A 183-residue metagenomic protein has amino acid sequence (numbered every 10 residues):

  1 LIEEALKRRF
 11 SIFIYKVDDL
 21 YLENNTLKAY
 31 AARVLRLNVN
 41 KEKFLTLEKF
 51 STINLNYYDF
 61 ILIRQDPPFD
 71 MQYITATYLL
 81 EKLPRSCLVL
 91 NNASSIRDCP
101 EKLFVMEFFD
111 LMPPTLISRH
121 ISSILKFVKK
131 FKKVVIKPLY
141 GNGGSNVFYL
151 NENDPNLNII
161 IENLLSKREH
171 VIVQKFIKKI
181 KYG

Functional and structural regions predicted by a protein language model:
L1-I117: Conserved N-proximal alpha/beta basic substrate-recognition cap immediately N-terminal to, or forming the N-lobe
E3, K7, R85, K126-K130 (+1 more regions): Replace "anionic and nucleotidyl ligands
D18, Y30, M71-Y73, F108 (+4 more regions): Aromatic-residue detector
V39, P138-Y140: Short acidic, glycine-rich loop/turn motifs
F50-T52, V105-M106, S123-K126, I161-E162: Short, flexible, glycine/charge-rich loop motifs used to bind or transfer phosphoryl groups or to couple energy/partner
I121-S122, K129-K133, Y140-G183: Phosphate-binding site of ATP-dependent enzymes
